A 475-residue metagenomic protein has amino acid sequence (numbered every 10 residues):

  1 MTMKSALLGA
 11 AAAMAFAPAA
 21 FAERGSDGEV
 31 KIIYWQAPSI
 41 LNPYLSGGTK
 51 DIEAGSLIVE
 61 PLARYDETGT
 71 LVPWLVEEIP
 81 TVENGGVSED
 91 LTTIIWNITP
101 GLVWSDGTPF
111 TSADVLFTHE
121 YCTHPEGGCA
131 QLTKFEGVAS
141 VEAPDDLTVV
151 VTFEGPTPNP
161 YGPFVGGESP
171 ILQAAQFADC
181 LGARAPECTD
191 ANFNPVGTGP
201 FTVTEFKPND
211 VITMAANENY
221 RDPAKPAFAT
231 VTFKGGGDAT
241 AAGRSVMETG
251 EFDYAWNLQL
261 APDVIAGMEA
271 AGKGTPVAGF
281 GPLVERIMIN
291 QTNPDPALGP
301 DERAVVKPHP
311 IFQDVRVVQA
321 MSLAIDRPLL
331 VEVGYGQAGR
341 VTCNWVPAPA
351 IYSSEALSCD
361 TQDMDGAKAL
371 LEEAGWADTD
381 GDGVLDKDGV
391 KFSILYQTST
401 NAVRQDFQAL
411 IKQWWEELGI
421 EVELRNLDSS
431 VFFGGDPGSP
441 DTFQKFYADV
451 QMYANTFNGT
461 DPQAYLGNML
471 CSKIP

Functional and structural regions predicted by a protein language model:
M1-F21: Gram-negative bacterial Sec-dependent N-terminal signal peptides
F21-R24, R64-T68, N84-G85, L91-Q131 (+3 more regions): Extracytoplasmic/periplasmic ligand-capture domains
I33-V87, E120, V196-T198: N-terminal lobe/hinge region of extracytoplasmic solute-binding protein
P61-T70, C129, R184-N194, P349: Short aromatic-glycine motifs in intrinsically disordered, low-complexity regions
Q131-L181, E205: Surface-exposed binding/hinge segments that line and control ligand-binding clefts or catalytic entry sites
G137-V138, A185-N192, T198-V203: Short, P/G- and charge-enriched loop/turn segments at secondary-structure junctions
C180, A338-A356: Mature extracytoplasmic/periplasmic domains
